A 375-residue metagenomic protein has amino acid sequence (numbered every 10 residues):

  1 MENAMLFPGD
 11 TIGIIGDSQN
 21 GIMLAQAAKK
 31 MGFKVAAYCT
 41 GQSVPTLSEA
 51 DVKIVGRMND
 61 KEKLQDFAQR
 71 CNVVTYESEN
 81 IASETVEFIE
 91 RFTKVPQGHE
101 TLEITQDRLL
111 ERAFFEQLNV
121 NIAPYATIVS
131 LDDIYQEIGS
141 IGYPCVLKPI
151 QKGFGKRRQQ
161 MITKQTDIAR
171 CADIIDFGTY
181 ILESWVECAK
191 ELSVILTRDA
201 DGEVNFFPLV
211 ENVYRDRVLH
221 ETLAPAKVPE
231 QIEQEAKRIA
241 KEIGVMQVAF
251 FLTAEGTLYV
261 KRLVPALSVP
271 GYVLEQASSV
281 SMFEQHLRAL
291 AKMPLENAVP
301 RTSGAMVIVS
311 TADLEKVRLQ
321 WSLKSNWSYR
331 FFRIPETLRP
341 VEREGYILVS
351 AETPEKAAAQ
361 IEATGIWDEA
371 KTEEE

Functional and structural regions predicted by a protein language model:
M1-Q106, D132: ATP-binding N-terminal substructure of ATP-dependent carboxylate-amine bond-forming enzymes
P8, R288-E375: Peripheral (often C-terminal) accessory segments that flank ATP-dependent C-N-forming ligase machineries
Q106-S193, T197-I239, E355, A359-T364: Active-site nucleotide/adenylate-binding loops and adjacent lid/helix of ATP-dependent enzymes
L196-A200, F250-A254, R333: Short, low-complexity Ser/Thr-rich regulatory SLiMs
N205, M246, L258-R262: Protein kinase-like catalytic core scaffold
V210-V213, L263-S268: Short beta->alpha transition motifs characteristic of CBS
Q231-V248, A254, P265-A312: Active-site "cap" helix and flanking loop/linker of ATP-utilizing ligase/carboxylase catalytic domains
